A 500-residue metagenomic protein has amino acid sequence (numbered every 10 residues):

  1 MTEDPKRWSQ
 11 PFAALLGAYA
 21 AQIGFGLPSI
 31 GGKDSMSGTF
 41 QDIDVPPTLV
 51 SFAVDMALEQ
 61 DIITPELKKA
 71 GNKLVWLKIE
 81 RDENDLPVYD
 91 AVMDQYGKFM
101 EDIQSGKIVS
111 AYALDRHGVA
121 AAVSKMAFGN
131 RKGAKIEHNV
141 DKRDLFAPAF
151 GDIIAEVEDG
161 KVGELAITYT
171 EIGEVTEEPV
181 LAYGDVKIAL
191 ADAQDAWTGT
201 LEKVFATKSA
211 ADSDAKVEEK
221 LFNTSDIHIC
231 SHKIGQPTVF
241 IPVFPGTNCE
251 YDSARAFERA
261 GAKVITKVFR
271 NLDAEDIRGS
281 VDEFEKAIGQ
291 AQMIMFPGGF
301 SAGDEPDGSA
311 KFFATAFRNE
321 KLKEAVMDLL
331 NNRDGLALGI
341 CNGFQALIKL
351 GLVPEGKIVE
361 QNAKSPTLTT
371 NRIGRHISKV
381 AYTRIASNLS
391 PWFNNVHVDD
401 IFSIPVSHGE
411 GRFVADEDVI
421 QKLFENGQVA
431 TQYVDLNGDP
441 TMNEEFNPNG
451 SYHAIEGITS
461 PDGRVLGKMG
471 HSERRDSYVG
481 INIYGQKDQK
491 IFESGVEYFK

Functional and structural regions predicted by a protein language model:
M1-A21, K33, G97, L322-M327: Thiamine diphosphate
W8-F12, V45, F128-R131, A310-N319 (+1 more regions): A glycine- and small-aliphatic-rich helix-loop capping segment at beta-alpha/alpha-beta transitions that lines
P11-A13, P28, D34-A149, D159-T238 (+2 more regions): Intein/HINT protein-splicing elements and their conserved insertion hotspots or analogous self-processing inserts
Q22-I23, Q41-V45, E66-K69, E101-Q104 (+13 more regions): Solvent-exposed alpha-helices and their adjacent loops that cap or buttress functional pockets in soluble metabolic
I30-G32, A53, W76, S110-A113 (+9 more regions): General beta-strand structural signal in soluble alpha/beta enzymes
I154-E158: Short hydrophobic/aromatic beta-strand micro-patches that form the beta-sheet surface supporting nucleotide- or nucleic
I172, R278-G279, E283-F284, A325-D328 (+1 more regions): Amide-donor transfer/coupling interface in amidating biosynthetic enzymes
G184-I340, F344-E355, T369-I377, M442 (+3 more regions): N-terminal beta1-alpha1 cap of cysteine-dependent amidohydrolase-like domains
